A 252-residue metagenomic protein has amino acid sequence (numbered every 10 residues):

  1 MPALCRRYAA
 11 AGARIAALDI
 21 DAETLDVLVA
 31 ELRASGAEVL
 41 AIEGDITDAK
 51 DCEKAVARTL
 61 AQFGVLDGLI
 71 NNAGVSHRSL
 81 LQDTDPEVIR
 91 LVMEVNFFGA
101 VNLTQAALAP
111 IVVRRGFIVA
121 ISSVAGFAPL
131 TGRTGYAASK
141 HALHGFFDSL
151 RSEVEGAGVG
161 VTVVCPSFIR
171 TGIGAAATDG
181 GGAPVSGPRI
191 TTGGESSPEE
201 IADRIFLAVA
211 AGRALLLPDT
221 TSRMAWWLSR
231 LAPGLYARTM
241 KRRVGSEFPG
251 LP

Functional and structural regions predicted by a protein language model:
M1-A16: Canonical Rossmann dinucleotide-binding motif of NAD(H)/NADP(H)-dependent dehydrogenases/reductases, specifically
A13-V27: Conserved glycine-rich Rossmann-like NAD(P)H-binding loop of the short-chain dehydrogenase/reductase
A22-E23, E43-K54, P86: The beta1-alpha1 cofactor-binding region of Rossmann-like NAD(H)/NADP(H)-dependent oxidoreductases
C52, L80-L81, D85-R90, V101: Substrate-binding pocket helix/loop in short-chain dehydrogenase/reductase
T104, S139: Active-site helix of classical SDR
S123: Residue(s) in the substrate-gating loop at a strand-loop-helix junction that position the organic substrate next
G156-T220: SDR active-site lid
